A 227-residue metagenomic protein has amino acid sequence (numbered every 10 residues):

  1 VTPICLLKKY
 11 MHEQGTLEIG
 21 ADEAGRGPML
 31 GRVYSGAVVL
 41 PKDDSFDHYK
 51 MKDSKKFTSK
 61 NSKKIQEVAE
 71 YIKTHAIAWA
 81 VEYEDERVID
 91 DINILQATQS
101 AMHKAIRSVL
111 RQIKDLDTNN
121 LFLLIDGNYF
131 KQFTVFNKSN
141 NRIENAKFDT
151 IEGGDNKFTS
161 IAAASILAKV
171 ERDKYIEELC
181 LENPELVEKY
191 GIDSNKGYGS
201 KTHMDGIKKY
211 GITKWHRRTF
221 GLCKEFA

Functional and structural regions predicted by a protein language model:
V1-A227: RNase H-like, Mg2+-dependent phosphodiesterase core, and more generally RNA phosphate-backbone-engaging helix-loop
